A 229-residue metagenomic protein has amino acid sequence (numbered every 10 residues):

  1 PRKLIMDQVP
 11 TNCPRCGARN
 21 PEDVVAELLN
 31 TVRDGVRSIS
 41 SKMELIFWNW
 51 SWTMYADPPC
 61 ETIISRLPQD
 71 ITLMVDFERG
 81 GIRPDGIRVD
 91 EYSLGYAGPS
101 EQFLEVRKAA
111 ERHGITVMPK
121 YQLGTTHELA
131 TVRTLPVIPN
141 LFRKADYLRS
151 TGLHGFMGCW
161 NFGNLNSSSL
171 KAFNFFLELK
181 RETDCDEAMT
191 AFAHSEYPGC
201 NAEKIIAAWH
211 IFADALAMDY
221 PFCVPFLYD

Functional and structural regions predicted by a protein language model:
P1-P14, E22: Aromatic-lined, polymer-binding surfaces characteristic of secreted/periplasmic polysaccharide-degrading enzymes
A18-D229: Substrate-binding groove of N-acetylhexosamine-processing glycoside hydrolases
